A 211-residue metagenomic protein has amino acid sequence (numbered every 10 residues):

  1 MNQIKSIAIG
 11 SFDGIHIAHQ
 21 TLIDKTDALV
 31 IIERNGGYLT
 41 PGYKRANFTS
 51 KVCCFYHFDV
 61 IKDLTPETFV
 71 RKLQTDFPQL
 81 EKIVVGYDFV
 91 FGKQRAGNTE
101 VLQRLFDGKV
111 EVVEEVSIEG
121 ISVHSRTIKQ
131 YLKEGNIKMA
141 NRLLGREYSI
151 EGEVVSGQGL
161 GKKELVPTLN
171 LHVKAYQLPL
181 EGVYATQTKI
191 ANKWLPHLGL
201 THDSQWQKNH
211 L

Functional and structural regions predicted by a protein language model:
M1-K44: N-terminal catalytic cores of NTP/NDP-binding nucleotidyl/phosphoryl-transfer enzymes
I9-F12, G86-D88, E115, E153: Fold-independent oxyanion-binding glycine-rich loops and adjacent beta-strand/coil segments at enzyme active sites
H16, I83, A140, T186: Residue-level signal for inorganic ion chemistry
K25, K72, L105, R142-L143: Generic alpha-helical secondary-structure signal
E33-E111: N-terminal Rossmann-like or analogous alpha/beta NTP/dinucleotide-binding catalytic cores that position adenine
V116-L165: Anionic-ligand-binding alpha/beta catalytic cores of soluble enzymes and soluble regulatory domains that recognize
Q158-L211: Phosphate/ribose-recognition catalytic cores of enzymes acting on nucleotide-derived substrates
